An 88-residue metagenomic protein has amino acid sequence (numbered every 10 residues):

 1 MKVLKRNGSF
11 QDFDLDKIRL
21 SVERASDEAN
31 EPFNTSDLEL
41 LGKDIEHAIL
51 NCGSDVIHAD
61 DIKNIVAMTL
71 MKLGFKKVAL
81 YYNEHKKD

Functional and structural regions predicted by a protein language model:
M1-D88: Long, C-terminal-biased catalytic regions of enzyme "large/alpha" subunits
